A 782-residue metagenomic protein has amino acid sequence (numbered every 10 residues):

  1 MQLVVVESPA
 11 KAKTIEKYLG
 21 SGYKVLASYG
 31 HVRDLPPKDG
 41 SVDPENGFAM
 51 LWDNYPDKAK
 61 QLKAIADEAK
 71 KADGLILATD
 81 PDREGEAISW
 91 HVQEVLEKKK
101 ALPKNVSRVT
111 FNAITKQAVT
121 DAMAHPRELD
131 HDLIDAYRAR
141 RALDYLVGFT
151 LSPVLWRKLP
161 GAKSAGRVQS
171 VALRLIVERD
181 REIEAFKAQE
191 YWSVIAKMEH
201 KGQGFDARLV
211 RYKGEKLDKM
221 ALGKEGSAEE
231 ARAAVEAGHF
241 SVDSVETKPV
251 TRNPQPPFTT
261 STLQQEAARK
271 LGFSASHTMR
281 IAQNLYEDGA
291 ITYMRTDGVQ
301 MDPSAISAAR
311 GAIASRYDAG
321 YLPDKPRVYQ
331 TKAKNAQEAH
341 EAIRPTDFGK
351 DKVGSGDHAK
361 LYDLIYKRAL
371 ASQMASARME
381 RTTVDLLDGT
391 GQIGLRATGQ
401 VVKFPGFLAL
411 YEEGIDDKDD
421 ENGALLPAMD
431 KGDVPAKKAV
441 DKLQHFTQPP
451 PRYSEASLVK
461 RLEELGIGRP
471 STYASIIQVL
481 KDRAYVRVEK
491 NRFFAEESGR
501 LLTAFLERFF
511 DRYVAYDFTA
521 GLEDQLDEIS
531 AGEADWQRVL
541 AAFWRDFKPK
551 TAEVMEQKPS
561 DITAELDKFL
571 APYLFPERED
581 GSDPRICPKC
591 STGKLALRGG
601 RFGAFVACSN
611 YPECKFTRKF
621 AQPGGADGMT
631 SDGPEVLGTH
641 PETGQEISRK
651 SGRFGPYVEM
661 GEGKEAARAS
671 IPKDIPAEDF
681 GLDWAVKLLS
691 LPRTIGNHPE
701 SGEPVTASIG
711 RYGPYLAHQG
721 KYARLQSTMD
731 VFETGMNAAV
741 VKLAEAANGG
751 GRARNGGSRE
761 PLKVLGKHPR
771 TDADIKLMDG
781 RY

Functional and structural regions predicted by a protein language model:
M1-R141, T150-L151, L155, L222-G223 (+2 more regions): Intrinsically disordered, low-complexity regulatory segments
Q2-L3, T14, S21-Y23, V95 (+9 more regions): Basic, low-complexity terminal or inter-domain segments flanking catalytic cores
P9-A12, Y29-D34, P81-G85, N112-Q117 (+7 more regions): Conserved nucleotide-binding/hydrolysis micro-motifs of P-loop NTPases
I114-A196, T247-K248: C-terminal or mid-to-C-terminal helical accessory/interaction module adjacent to the motor/catalytic core
K216-P256, D430-D433: Metal- or metallocofactor-binding catalytic centers and their adjacent structured scaffolds across diverse enzyme
T259: N-terminal cationic and glycine-rich segments that engage phosphates or anionic surfaces
